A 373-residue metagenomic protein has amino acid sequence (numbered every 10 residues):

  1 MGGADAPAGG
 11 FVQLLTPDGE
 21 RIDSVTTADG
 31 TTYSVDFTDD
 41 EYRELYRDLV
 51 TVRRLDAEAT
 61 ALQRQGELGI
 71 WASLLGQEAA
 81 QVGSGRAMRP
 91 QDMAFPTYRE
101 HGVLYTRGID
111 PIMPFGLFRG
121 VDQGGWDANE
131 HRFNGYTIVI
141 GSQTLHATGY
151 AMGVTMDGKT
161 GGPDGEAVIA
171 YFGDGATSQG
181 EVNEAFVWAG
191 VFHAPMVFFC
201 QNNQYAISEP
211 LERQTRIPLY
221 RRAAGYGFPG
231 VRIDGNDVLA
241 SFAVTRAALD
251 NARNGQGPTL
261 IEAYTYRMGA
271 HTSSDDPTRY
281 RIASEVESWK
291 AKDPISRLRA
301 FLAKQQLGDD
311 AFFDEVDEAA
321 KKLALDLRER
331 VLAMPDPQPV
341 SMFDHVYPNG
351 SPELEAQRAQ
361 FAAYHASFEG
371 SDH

Functional and structural regions predicted by a protein language model:
M1-A79, G269, T278, A283-H373: Conserved acidic/glycine
G3-D5, S84-A87, D250-A252: A general structural signal for short secondary-structure junctions and capping/turn motifs
G9-G10, P17, T32, A57 (+11 more regions): Residue-level signal for pocket-adjacent positions within structured domains
R21, H101, N203-A206: A short, flexible beta-alpha/helix-coil linker loop
R54-A57, A61-F192, P210-Y220, A224-G227: Cofactor-binding active-site loop characterized by glycine-rich and histidine/acidic residues
Y98, A263-T265, V346: A general secondary-structure junction signal
G141-A333: Glycine-rich ThDP/TPP pyrophosphate-binding loop and its adjacent helix/strand module within ThDP-dependent enzymes
